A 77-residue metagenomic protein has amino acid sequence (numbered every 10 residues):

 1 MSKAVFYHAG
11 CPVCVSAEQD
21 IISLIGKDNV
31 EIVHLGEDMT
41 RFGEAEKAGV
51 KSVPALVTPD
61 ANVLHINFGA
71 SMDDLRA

Functional and structural regions predicted by a protein language model:
M1-K27: Local sequence-structure signature of Cys/Sec-based thiol-disulfide redox active-site neighborhoods
Y7-H8, K27-F42: Thiol-based oxidoreductase modules, predominantly thioredoxin-like and allied folds used for disulfide exchange
P12-V13, E37, V63: Glycine-/small-residue-rich active-site loops that bind phosphorylated ligands and cofactors
S16-A17, F42, N67-F68: Short glycine-/acidic-enriched loop or helix-start segments at secondary-structure transitions that form or flank
Q19-I22, E46-K47, S71: Short, glycine/charged-enriched secondary-structure capping and boundary segments
V30, E44-A45, F68-M72: Short amphipathic alpha-helical patches
E46-V57: Structural micro-motif
V57-A77: Non-catalytic, surface beta->alpha helical segment in thiol-disulfide oxidoreductase systems
